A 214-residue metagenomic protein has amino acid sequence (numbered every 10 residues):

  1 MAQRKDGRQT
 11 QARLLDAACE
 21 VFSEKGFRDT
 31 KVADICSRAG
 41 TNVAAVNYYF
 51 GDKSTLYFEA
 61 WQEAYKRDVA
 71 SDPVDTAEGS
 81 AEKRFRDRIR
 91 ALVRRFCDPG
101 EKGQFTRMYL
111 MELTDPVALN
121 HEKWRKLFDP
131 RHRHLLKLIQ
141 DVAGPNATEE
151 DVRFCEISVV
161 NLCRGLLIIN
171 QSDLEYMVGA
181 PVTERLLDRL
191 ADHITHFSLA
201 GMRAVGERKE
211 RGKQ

Functional and structural regions predicted by a protein language model:
M1-Q9, E207-Q214: N-terminal intrinsically disordered/low-complexity leader segments
A2, R13, V21-T55, E59: Helix-turn-helix
R8-D16, R28, Y49-V74, E78 (+1 more regions): An amphipathic alpha-helix adjacent to DNA-recognition modules
D72-Q104, V152-V159: Hydrophobic alpha-helical connector segments
K83, V117-A143, D192, H196: Amphipathic alpha-helical packing segments from all-alpha helical-bundle domains
G100-R125, N170-Y176: Amphipathic alpha-helical segments used for helix-helix packing
R107-T114, E149-Q171, R189-A200: Hydrophobic alpha-helical segments that form the core of small-molecule binding pockets and/or dimer interfaces
D129-R153, Y176, M202-E210: Hydrophobic alpha-helical bundle segments that form small-molecule/ligand-binding pockets
